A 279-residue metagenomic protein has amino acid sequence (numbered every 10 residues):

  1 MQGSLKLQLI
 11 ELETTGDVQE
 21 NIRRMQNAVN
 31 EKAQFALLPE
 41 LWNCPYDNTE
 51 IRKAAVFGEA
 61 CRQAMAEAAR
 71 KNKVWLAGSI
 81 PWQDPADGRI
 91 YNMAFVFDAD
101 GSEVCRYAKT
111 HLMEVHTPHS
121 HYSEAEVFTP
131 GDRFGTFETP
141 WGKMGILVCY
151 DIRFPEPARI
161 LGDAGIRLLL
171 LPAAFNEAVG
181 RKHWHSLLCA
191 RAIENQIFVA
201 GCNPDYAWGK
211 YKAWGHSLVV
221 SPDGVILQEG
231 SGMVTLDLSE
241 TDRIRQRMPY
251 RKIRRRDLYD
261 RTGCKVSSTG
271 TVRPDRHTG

Functional and structural regions predicted by a protein language model:
Q2-Q8: Extreme N-terminal starter segment of soluble prokaryotic enzymes
T15-Q19, R23-D100, R106-A108, F175-I197: Cys-nucleophile CN-hydrolase/nitrilase-fold catalytic domain and related Cys-dependent amidase chemistry that acts on
Q34-F35, M144, L168: Structural motif
I51, K109, Y150, S231-G232: Residue-level structural signal for beta-strand termini and adjacent loop
F57-A77, R153-M233: CN hydrolase (nitrilase-like) catalytic-core segments centered on the catalytic cysteine and neighboring Lys/Glu
G78-I80, M93-V96, G135-F137, S217-V219 (+1 more regions): Short beta-strand scaffold segments in enzyme catalytic cores
A86-A164, E177-G180, W184-S186, P249-Y250: Active-site catalytic loop in hydrolytic enzyme cores
R106, P204-G279: C-terminal beta-strand edge segments of enzyme domains
